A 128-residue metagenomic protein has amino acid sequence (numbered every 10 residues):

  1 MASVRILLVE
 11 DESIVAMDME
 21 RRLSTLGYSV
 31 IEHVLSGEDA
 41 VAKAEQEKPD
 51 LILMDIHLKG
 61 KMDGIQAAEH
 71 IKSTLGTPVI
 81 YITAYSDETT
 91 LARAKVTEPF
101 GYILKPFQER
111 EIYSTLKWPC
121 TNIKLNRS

Functional and structural regions predicted by a protein language model:
M1-L7, I14, C120-S128: Non-catalytic signal-transmission and effector/linker regions of two-component phosphorelay proteins
A2-S3, K48-D50, S73-I80: His-Asp phosphorelay/catalytic-motif detector in bacterial-type signaling
D11, K61, I82-D87, P106: Conserved active-site segment of CheY-like receiver
E12-E32, G37-E38: Two-component/phosphorelay signaling modules centered on CheY-like receiver
M17, Q66, S73, I80 (+1 more regions): Alpha4 helix (beta4-alpha4-beta5 surface) of REC/receiver domains from two-component response regulators
S36, M62-Q66: Acidic catalytic/metal-coordinating carboxylates
D55-I56, T83: Active-site residues of response regulator receiver
T89, F107-C120, K124: C-terminal output helix
